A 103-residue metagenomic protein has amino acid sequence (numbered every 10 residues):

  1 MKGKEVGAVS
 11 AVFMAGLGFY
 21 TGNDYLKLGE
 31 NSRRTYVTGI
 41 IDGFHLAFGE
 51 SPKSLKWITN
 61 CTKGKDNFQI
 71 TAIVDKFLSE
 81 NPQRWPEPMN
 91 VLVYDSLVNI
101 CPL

Functional and structural regions predicted by a protein language model:
M1-G7: Bacterial N-terminal signal peptides that target proteins for export
S10-M14: Bacterial N-terminal signal peptides
G16-N23, E30-N31, L46-L103: Compact alpha-helical subdomains of small soluble proteins
S32, Y36: Catalytic-loop motifs flanking and including active-site residues across diverse enzymes
I40: Globin-like tetrapyrrole-binding proteins
G43: Cell-wall glycan-active module
